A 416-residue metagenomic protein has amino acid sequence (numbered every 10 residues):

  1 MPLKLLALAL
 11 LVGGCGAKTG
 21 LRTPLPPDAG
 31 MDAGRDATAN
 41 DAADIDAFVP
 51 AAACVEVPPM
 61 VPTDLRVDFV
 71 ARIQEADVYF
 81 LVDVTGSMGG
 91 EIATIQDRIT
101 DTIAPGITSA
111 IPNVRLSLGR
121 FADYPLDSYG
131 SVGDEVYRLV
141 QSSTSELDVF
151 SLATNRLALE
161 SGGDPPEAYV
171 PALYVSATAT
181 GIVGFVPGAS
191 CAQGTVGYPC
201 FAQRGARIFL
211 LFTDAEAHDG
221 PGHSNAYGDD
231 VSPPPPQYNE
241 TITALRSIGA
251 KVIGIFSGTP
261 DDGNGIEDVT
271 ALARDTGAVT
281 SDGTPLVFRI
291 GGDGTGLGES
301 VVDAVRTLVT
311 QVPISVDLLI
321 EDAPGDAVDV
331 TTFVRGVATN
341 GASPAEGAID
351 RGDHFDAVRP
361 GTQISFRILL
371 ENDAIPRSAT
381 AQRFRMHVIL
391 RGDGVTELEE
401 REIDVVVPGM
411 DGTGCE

Functional and structural regions predicted by a protein language model:
M1-L5: Positively charged n-region of N-terminal signal peptides that target proteins for export
L6-E56: Ser/Thr-rich, Pro/Gly/Ala-heavy low-complexity intrinsically disordered linkers and tails of secreted extracellular
G16-T19, A43-E416: Divalent cation-coordinating acidic motifs and surrounding scaffolds that mediate Ca2+/Mg2+/Mn2+/Zn2+-dependent binding
